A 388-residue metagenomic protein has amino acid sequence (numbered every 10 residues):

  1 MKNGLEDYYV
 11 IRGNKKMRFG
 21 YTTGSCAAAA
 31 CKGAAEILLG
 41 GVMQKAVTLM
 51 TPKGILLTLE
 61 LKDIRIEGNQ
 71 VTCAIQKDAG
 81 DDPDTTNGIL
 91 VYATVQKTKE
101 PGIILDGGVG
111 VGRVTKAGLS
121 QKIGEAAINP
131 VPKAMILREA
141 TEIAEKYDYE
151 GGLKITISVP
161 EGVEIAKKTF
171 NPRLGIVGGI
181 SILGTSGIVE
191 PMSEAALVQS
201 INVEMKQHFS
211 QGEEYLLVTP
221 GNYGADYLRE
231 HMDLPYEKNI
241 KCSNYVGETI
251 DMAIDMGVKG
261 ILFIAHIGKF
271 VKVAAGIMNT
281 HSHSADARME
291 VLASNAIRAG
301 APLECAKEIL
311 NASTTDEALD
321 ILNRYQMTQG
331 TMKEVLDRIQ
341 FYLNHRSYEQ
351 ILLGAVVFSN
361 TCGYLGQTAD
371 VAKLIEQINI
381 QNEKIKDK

Functional and structural regions predicted by a protein language model:
K2-G4, Y8-V10, R18, L174-I180 (+2 more regions): A structural signal for small-residue-enriched, beta-sheet-centric alpha/beta enzyme cores and oligomeric scaffold folds
K2-K168, P172-L174: Generic N-terminal targeting/processing segments that precede catalytic cores or assembly contacts
Q44, Q70, Q76, Q96 (+10 more regions): Residue-identity detector for glutamine
L90-Y92, H231-L234, T368-L374: Surface-exposed flexible segments
K133, L336, Q340-K388: Extended hydrophobic packing segments that form well-structured cores
E164, A225, Y364: Flexible, glycine-rich phosphate/dinucleotide-binding loops and adjacent beta-alpha linkers at cofactor/substrate
